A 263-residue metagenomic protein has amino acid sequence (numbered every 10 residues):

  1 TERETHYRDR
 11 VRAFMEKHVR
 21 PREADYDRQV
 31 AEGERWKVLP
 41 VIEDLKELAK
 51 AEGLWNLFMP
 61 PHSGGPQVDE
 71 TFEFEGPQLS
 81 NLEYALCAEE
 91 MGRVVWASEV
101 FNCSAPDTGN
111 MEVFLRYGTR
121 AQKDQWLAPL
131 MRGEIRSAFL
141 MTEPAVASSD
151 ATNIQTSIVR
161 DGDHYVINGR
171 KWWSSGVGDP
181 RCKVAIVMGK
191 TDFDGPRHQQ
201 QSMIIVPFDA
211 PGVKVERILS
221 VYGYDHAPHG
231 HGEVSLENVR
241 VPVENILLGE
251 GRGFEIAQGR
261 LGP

Functional and structural regions predicted by a protein language model:
T1-C103, A121-Q125, P129, R136: Amphipathic, small/basic residue-rich leader segments at the start of a protein or domain
H6-Y7, K214-P263: Glycine-rich beta->alpha junctions and the first turn(s) of the following alpha-helix
G53, C87-G92, M188-K190, V206-V213 (+1 more regions): Short Ser/Thr-interspersed hydrophobic loop/turn segments at strand-loop and sheet-helix junctions that line or gate
G76, A145-S149, G176-P180, F193-G195 (+1 more regions): Short Gly/Pro-enriched turn/cap motifs at secondary-structure boundaries
E99-A121, D150: N-terminal glycine-rich flavin-associated loop
G133-T142, M188: A short, Trp-centered hydrophobic/proline-enriched beta-strand micro-motif
T156-V159: A structural signal for short hydrophobic beta-strand segments in well-ordered beta-sheet cores
H164, N168-R217: A short core secondary-structure module
